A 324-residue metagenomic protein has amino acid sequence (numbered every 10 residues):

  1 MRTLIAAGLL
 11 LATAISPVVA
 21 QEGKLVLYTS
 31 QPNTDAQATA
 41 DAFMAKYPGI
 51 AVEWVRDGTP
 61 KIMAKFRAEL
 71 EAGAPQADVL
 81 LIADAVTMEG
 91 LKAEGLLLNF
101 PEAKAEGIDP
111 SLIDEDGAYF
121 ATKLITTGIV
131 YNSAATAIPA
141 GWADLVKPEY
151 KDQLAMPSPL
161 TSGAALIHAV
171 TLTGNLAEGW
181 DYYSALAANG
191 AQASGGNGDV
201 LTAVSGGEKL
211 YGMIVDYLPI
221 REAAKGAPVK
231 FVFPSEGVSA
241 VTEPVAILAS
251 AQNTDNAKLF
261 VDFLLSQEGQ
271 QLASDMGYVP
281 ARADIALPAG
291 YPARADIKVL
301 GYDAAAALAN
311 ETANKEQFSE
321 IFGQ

Functional and structural regions predicted by a protein language model:
V26, S30-E53, K61, E222: Short, polar/charged alpha-helical segment
S30-Q37, T59-M63, P75-E208: Extracytoplasmic ligand-binding site segments that recognize negatively charged/polar headgroups
V86-G90, S205, L210-P228, G277: A ligand-binding cleft/hinge motif common to bilobed small-molecule-binding domains
L97-K104, G117-A121, A143, Y211 (+3 more regions): Short beta-strand->loop
P110, I125-T126, S184-A187, A193-S194 (+2 more regions): Periplasmic-binding protein-like
G128-A135, A169-T173, V241-N253, L272: A bilobed periplasmic-binding-protein/Venus flytrap-type ligand-binding module shared by bacterial periplasmic
G179-D181, A281-Q324: An extracytoplasmic/periplasmic, membrane-proximal ligand-sensing/linker region
S239, L248-Y302: Mature extracytoplasmic/periplasmic domains
